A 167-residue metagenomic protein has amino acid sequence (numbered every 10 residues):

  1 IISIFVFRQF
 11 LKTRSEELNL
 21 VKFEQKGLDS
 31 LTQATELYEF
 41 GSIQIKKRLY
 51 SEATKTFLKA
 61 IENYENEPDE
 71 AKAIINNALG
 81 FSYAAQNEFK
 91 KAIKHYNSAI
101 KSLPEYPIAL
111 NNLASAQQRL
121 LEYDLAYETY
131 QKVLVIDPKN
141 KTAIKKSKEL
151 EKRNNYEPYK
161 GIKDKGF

Functional and structural regions predicted by a protein language model:
I1, V135-F167: Terminal, low-structured helical/coil segments at or just beyond the last alpha-helical repeat
I1-T35, S42, L49: Long, contiguous interaction/recruitment modules in multidomain scaffold/adaptor proteins
K26, A60, S98-A99, K132-V133: Canonical positions in the second alpha-helix
A34, P68-D69, A73, P107-I108 (+1 more regions): Helix-start (N-cap) detector for alpha-helical repeat units in TPR-like alpha-solenoids, especially tetratricopeptide
L37-F40, Q44, T56, I75-Y83 (+4 more regions): TPR/Sel1-like alpha-solenoid repeat signature
K46, A85, R119-L120, E149-R153: Register position in tetratricopeptide repeats
